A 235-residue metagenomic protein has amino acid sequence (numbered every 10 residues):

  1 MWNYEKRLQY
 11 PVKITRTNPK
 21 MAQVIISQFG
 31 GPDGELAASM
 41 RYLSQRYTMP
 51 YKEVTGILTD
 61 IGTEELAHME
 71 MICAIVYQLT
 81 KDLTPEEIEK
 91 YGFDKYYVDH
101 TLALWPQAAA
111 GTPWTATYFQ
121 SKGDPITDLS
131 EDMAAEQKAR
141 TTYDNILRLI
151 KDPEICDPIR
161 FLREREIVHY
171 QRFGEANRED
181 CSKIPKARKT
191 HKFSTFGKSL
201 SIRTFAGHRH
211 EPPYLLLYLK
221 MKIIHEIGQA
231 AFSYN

Functional and structural regions predicted by a protein language model:
M1-R209, Y214-K222, E226-G228, Y234: Non-heme di-metal
